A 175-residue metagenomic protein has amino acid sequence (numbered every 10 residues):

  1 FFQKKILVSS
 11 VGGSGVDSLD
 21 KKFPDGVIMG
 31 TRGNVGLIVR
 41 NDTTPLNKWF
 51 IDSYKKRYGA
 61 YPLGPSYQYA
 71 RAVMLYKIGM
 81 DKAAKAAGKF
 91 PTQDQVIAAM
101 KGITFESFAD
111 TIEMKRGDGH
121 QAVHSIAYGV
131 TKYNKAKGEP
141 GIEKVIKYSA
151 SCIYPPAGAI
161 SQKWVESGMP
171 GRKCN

Functional and structural regions predicted by a protein language model:
F1-V35: Extracellular/periplasmic bilobed ligand-binding domains
V16-D17, G36-D42, Y67-L75: Extracytoplasmic ligand-binding site segments that recognize negatively charged/polar headgroups
K22, P45, W49, R71-L75 (+1 more regions): Generic recognition of short, well-ordered alpha-helical interface segments
D42-Y58: C-terminal substrate-binding/catalytic core of Rossmann-like NAD(P)-dependent dehydrogenases/reductases
L46, F50, A72, P91-A99: Short amphipathic alpha-helical coupling segments at ligand-binding clamshell hinges and other catalytic/signaling
K56-S66, K77-P156, M169: Segments of small-molecule ligand-sensing domains
I160-N175: A short, charged
